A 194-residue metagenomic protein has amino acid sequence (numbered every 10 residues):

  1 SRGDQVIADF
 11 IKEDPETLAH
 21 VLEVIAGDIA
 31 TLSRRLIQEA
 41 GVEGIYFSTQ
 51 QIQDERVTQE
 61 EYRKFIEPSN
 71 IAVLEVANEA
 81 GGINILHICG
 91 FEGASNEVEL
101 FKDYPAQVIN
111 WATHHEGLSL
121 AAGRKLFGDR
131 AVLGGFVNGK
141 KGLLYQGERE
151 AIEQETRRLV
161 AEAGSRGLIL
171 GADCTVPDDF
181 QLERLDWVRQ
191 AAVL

Functional and structural regions predicted by a protein language model:
S1-L194: Active-site loop segments of alpha/beta catalytic cores
